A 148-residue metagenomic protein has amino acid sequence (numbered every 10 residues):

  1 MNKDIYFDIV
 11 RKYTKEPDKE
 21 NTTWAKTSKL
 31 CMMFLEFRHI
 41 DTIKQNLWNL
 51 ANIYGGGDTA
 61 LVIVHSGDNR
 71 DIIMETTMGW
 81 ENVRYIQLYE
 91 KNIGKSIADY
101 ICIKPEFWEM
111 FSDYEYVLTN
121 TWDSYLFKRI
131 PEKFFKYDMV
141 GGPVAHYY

Functional and structural regions predicted by a protein language model:
M1-N49: N-proximal low-complexity "stem/linker" segments adjacent to membrane-targeting elements
F34-E36, I63-G67, G141: Short beta-strand/turn micro-motifs composed of small residues that flank or help shape donor/cofactor-binding pockets
R38-T42, N69-R70, Y125-L126, H146-Y147: Short acidic, S/G/P-rich loop/turn micro-motifs used as interaction or catalytic elements
W48-D58: Short, acidic, metal-binding catalytic loop of nucleotide-sugar glycosyltransferases
D58, Y114-E115, K136-Y137: Short, well-ordered alpha-helix to beta-strand connector turns
I63-E115: Active-site-proximal specificity loops/subdomain of glycosyltransferases
Y114-Y125: Short beta-strand-to-loop acidic/aromatic patch adjacent to the donor-nucleotide binding site
S124-Y148: Conserved donor-nucleotide/metal-binding helix-loop-beta segment in metal-dependent transferases, i.e., the alpha-helix
